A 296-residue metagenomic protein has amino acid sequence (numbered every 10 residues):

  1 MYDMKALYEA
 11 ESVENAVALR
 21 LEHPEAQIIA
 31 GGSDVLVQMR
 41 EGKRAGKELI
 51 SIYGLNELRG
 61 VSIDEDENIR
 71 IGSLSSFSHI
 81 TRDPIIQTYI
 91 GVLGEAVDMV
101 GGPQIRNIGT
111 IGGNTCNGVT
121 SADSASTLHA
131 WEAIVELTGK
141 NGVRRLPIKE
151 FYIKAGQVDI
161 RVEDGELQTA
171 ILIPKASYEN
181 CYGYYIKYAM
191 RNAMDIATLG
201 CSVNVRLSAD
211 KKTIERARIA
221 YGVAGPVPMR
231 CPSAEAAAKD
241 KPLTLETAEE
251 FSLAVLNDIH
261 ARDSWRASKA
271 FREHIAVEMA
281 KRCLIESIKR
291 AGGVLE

Functional and structural regions predicted by a protein language model:
M1-E296: C-terminal structural segment of proteins
